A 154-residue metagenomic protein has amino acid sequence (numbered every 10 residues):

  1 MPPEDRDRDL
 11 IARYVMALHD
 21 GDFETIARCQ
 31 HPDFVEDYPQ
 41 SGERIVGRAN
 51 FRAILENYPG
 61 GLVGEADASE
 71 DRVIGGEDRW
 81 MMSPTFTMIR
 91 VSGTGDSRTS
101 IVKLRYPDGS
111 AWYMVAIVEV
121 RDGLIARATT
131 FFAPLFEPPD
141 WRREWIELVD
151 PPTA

Functional and structural regions predicted by a protein language model:
M1-A154: C-terminal and inter-domain tail/linker signature
